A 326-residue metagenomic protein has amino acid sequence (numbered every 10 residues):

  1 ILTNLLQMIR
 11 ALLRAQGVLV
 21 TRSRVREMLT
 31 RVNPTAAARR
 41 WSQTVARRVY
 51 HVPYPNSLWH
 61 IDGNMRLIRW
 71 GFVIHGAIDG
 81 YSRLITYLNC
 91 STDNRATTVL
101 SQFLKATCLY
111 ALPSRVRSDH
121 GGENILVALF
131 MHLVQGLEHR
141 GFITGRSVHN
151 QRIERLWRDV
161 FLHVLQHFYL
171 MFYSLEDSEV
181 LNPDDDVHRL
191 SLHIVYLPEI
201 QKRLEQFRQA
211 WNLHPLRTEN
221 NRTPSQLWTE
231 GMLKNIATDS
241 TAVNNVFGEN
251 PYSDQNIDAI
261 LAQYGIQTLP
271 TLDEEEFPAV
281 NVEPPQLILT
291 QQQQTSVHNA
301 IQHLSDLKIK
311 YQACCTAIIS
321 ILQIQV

Functional and structural regions predicted by a protein language model:
I1-R14: Short, charged amphipathic recognition helices of the HTH superfamily and cognate SANT/SANTA-like modules
Q7, V18-A38, T44-P224, M232 (+3 more regions): RNase H-like DDE/DDD metal-dependent nuclease/strand-transfer catalytic core used by mobile genetic elements
L227: Short clusters of hydrophobic/aromatic residues that line enzyme substrate/ligand-binding pockets
S240-A279: Polybasic, proline/glycine-rich intrinsically disordered low-complexity segments
